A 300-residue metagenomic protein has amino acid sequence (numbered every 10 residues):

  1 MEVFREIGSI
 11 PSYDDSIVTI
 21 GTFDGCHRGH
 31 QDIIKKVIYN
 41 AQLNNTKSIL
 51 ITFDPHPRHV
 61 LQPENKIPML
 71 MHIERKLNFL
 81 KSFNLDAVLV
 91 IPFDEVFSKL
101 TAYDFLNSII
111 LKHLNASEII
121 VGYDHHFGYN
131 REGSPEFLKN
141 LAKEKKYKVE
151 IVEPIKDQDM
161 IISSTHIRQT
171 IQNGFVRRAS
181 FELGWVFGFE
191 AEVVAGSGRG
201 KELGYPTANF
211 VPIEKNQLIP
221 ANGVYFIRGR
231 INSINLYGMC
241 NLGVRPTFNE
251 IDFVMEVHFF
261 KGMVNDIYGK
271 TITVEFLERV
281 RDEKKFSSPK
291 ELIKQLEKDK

Functional and structural regions predicted by a protein language model:
E2-G8: Short acidic-hydrophobic, aromatic-tinged amphipathic segments that line or gate anion-handling sites
R5, L50, V90, I151-V152: A structural preference for short, hydrophobic beta-strand core positions in alpha/beta folds
S9-H72: N-terminal catalytic cores of NTP/NDP-binding nucleotidyl/phosphoryl-transfer enzymes
H27, L80, I119, A179 (+2 more regions): Residue-level signal for inorganic ion chemistry
H59-Y123, F127-K145: N-terminal Rossmann-like or analogous alpha/beta NTP/dinucleotide-binding catalytic cores that position adenine
A142-N241: Glycine-rich, Lys/Arg-enriched anion-binding loops that position phosphate/diphosphate groups for phosphoryl
G196-K300: Phosphate/ribose-recognition catalytic cores of enzymes acting on nucleotide-derived substrates
